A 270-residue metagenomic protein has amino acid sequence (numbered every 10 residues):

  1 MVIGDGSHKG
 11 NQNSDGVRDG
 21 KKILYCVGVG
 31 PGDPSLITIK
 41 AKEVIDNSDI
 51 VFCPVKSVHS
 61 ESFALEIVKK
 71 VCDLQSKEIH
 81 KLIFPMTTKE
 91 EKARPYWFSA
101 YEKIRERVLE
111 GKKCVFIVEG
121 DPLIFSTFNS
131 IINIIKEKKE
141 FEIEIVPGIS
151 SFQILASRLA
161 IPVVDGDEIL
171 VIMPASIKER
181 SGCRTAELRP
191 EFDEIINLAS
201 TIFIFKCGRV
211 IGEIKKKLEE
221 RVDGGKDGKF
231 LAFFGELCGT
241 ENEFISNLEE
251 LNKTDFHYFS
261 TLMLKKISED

Functional and structural regions predicted by a protein language model:
M1-G20, R180-P190, D223-K226: Intrinsic disorder/low-complexity segments
V2-D5, G20-P34, I39-A41, D46-E142 (+1 more regions): Class I S-adenosyl-L-methionine
L24, G182, I195-D270: A contiguous loop/helix-start segment that scaffolds small-molecule binding in enzyme catalytic cores
A41-V44, I67-K70, I131-I134, A160-I161 (+2 more regions): Short, solvent-exposed amphipathic alpha-helical segments in soluble enzyme and RNA/protein-processing domains
C53, K81, F116-V118, I145-G148 (+3 more regions): General beta-strand structural signal in soluble alpha/beta enzymes
V58-E61, S150-Q153, V171, I211 (+1 more regions): Short gly/pro/ser/thr-enriched loop/turn and capping motifs at secondary-structure boundaries
Y96-R107, P162-P174, L251-T261: A polyampholytic, Gly/Pro-enriched intrinsically disordered region
L123-C183, L188-L198, I267-D270: Class I SAM-dependent methyltransferase SAM-binding "motif I" and its flanking Rossmann-like core
